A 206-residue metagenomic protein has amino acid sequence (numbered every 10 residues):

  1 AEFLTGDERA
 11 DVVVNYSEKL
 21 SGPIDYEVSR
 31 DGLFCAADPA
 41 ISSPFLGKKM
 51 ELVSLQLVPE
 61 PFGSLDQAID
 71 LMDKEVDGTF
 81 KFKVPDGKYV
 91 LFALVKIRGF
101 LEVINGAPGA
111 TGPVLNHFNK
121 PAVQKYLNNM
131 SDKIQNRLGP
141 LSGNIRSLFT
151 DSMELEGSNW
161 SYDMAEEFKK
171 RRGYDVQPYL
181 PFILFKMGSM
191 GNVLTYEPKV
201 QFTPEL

Functional and structural regions predicted by a protein language model:
A1-L206: Mature extracytoplasmic enzyme cores
